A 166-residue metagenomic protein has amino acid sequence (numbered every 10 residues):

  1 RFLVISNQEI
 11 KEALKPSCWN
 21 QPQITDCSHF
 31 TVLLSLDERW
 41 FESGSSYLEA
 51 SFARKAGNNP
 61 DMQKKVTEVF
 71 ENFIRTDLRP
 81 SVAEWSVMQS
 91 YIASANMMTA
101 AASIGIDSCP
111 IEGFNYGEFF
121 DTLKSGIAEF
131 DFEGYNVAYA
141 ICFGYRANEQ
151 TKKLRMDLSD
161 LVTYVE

Functional and structural regions predicted by a protein language model:
R1-E166: Acidic, surface-exposed loops and disordered segments
